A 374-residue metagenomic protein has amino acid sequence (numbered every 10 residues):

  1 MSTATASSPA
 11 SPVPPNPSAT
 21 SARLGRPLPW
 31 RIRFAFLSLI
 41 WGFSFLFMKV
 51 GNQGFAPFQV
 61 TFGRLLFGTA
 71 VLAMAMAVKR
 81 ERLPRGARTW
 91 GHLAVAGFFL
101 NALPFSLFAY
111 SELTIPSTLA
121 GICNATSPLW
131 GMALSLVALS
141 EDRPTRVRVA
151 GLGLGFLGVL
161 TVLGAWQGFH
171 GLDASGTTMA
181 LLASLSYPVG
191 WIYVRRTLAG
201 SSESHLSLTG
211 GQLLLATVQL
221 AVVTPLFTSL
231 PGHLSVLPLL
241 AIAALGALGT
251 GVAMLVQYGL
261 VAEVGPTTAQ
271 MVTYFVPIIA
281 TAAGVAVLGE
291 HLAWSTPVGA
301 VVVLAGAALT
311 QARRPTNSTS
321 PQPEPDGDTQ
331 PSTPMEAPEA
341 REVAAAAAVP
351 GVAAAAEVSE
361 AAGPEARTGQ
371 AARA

Functional and structural regions predicted by a protein language model:
S2-L24, R64-L66, A73, G164-A165 (+1 more regions): C-terminal-most transmembrane helix of multi-pass membrane proteins
L39-A70, Y110, P116-I122, V189-L215: Juxtamembrane helix-loop-helix junctions in multi-pass membrane proteins
I40, S44-M48, A73-N124, L134 (+2 more regions): Specific transmembrane alpha-helical segments of multi-pass solute transporters/efflux pumps, especially DMT/EamA
F43, F47-V50, G54, G68-G86 (+4 more regions): Membrane-interface helix-cap regions at the ends of transmembrane helices in multi-pass membrane proteins
Q59-A70, L100, F108-R143, V147-R148 (+2 more regions): Specific alpha-helical transmembrane segments that line the substrate/conduction pathway and gating interfaces
G63, N101, A120-T126, Y193-T217 (+2 more regions): Helix-helix packing/entry segments at the starts of transmembrane helices
L72, A94, T126, L134 (+6 more regions): Hydrophobic transmembrane alpha-helices of multi-pass small-molecule transport proteins
L72, G131-A133, L152, F169-F227 (+6 more regions): Transmembrane alpha-helical segments that form core, pore/gating elements of small-molecule transporters/exporters
